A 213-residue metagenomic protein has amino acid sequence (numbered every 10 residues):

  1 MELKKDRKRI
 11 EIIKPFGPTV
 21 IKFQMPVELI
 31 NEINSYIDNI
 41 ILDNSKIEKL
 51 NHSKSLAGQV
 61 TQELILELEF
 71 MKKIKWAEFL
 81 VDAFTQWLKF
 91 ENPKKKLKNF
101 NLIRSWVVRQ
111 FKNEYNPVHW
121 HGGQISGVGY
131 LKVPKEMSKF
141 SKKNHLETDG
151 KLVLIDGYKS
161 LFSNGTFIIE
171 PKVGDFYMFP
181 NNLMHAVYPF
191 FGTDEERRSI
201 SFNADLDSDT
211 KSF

Functional and structural regions predicted by a protein language model:
M1-K95, W106, N113-N116: Non-heme Fe(II)/2-oxoglutarate
P15-G17, K96-N101, L146-T148: A short, polar/charged loop/turn motif at coil->beta-strand junctions and beta-hairpin connectors
T19-I21, E196-I200: Short beta-strand micro-motifs in enzyme catalytic cores
F23, G129, F202-A204: Preference for bulky hydrophobic residues occupying beta-strand positions in well-ordered beta-sheet regions
I103-M178, Y188, D194-E196, T210-K211: Catalytic core of non-heme Fe(II) oxygenases with the double-stranded beta-helix
M178-N181, A204: Short leucine-rich amphipathic alpha-helical surface patches
L183-A186: Short, charged beta-turn/beta-strand-edge "cap" motif at the junction between a beta-strand and an adjacent loop
S201-F213: Double-stranded beta-helix
